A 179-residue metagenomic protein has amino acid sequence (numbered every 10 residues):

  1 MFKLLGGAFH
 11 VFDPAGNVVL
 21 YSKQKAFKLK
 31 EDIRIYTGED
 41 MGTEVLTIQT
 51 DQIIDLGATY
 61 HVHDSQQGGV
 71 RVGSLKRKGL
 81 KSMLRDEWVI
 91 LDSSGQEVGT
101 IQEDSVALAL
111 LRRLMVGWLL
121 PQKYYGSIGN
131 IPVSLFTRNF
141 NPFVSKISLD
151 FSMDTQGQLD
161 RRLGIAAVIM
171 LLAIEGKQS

Functional and structural regions predicted by a protein language model:
M1-S179: Intrinsically disordered, low-complexity proline/glycine-rich segments
